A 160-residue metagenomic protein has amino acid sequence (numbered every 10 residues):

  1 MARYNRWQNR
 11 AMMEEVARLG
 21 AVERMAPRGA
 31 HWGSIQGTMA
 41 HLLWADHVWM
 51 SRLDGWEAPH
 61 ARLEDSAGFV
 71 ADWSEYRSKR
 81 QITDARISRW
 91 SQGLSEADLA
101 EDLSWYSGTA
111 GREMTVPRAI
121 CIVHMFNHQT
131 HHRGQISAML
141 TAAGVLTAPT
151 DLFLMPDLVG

Functional and structural regions predicted by a protein language model:
M1-A2, Y76: Short leucine-rich amphipathic alpha-helices used at interfaces
A2-S66, G108-G160: Short, contiguous alpha-helical
E57-L99: Helix-adjacent hinge/juxtasegments
E96-G111: Carboxylate-rich helix-loop segments that flank metal/cofactor sites and access channels in metalloenzymes
